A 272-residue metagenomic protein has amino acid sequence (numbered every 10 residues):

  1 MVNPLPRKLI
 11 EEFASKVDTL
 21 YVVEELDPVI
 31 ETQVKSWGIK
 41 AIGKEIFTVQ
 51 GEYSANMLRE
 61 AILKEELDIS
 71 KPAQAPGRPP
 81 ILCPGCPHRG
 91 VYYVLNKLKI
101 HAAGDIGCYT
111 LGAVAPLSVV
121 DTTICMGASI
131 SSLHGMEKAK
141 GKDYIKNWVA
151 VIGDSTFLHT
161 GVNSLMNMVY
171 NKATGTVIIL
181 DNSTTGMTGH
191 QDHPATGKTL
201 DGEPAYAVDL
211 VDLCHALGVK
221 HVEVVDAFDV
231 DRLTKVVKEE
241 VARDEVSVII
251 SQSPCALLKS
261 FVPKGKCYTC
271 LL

Functional and structural regions predicted by a protein language model:
M1-I69: Terminal amphipathic helices with adjacent charged low-complexity linkers/tails
M1-P4, T19-E24, K44-N56, P76 (+7 more regions): Hydrophobic alpha-helical scaffolding
P4, P28-V29, T48-Q50, Y109-L111 (+3 more regions): Short gly/pro/ser/thr-enriched loop/turn and capping motifs at secondary-structure boundaries
V22-E24, A41-K44, I69, A102-D105 (+4 more regions): General beta-strand structural signal in soluble alpha/beta enzymes
A55-I69, E239-K259: Short, structured interface segments
S70-L133, A139-K142: Active-site diphosphate/adenylate-binding microenvironment
P72-G85, V224-A242, P254-L272: Ferredoxin-like iron-sulfur electron-transfer modules
A113-S247: Thiamine diphosphate
